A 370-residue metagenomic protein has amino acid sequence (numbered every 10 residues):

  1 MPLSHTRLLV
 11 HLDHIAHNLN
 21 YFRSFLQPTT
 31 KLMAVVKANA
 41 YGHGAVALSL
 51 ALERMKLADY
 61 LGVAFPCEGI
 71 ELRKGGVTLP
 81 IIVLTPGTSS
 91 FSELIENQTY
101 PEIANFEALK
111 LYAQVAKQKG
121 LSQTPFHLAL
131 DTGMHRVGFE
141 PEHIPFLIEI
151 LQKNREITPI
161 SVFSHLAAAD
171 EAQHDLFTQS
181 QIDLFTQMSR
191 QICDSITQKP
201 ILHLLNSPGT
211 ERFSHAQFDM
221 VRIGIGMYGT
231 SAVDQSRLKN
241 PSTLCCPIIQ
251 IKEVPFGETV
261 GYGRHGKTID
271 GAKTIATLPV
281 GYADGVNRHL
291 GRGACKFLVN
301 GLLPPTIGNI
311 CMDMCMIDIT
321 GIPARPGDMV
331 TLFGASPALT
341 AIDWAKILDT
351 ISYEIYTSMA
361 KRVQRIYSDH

Functional and structural regions predicted by a protein language model:
P2, T6-V10, H14-H17, S24 (+1 more regions): Active-site-proximal beta-alpha core segment in soluble small-molecule metabolic enzymes
P2-L12, A16, C67-E68, G87-S89 (+3 more regions): Active-site anion/phosphate-binding pocket segments in diverse small-molecule metabolic enzymes
